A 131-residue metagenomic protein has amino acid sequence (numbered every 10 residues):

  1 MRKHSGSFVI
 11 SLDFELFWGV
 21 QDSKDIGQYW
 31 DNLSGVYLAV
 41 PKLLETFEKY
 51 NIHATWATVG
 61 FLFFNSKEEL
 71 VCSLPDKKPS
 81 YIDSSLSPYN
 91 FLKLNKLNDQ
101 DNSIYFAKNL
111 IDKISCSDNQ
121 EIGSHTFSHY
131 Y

Functional and structural regions predicted by a protein language model:
M1-Y131: Catalytic alpha-helical scaffold of carbohydrate-active enzymes acting on polysaccharides/glycoconjugates
